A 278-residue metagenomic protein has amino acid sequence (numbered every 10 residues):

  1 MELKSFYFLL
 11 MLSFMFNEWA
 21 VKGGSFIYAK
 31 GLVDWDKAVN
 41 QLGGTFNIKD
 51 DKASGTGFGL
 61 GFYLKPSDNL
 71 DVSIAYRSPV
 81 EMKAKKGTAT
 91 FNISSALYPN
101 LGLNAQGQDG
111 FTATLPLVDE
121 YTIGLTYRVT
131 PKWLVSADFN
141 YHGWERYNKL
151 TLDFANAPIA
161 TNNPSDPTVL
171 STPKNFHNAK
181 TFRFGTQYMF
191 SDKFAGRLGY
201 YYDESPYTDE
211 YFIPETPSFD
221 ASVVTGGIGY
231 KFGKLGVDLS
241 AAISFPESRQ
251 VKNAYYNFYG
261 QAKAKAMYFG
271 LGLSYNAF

Functional and structural regions predicted by a protein language model:
M1-F278: Outer-membrane beta-barrel porins/channels
